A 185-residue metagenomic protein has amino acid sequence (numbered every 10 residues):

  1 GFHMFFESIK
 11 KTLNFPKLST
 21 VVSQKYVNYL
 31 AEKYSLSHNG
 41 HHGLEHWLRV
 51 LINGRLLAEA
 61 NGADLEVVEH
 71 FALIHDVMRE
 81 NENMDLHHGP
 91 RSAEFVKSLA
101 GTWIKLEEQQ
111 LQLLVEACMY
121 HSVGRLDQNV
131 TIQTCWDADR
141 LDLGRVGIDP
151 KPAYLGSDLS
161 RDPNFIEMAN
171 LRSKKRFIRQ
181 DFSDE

Functional and structural regions predicted by a protein language model:
F2-V21, S35-A63, I74, T102 (+1 more regions): Divalent metal-dependent phosphate-bond-processing catalytic cores, especially two-metal-ion Mg2+/Mn2+ enzymes that act
V27-S37: Generic N-terminal amphipathic, Lys/Arg-enriched alpha-helix
G40, E82-L86, I104: Short gly/ser-rich anion-binding loops that grip negatively charged ligand groups
V50, H87-T102: An active-site-proximal "capping" alpha-helix that borders the catalytic cofactor pocket
L65-N83, H88, S92, L113-S122 (+1 more regions): His-Asp-centered metal-binding catalytic motifs of divalent-metal-dependent phosphohydrolases/nucleases
E107-Q112: Membrane-interface starts of transmembrane alpha-helices
